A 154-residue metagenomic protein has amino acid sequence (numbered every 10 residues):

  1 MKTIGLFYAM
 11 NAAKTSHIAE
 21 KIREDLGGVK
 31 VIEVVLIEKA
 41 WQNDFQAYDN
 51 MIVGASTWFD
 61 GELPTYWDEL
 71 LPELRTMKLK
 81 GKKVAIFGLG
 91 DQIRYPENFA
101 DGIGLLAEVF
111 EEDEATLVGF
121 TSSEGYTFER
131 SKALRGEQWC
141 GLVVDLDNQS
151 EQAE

Functional and structural regions predicted by a protein language model:
T3, H17, D25, V29 (+2 more regions): FMN-binding flavodoxin-like domain, especially the glycine-rich phosphate-binding loop
I4-A9: Short, hydrophobic/glycine-enriched beta-strand segments
A12-A13: Glycine-rich NAD(P) Rossmann-fold beta1-alpha1 loop
K39-D44: Short acidic active-site motifs
